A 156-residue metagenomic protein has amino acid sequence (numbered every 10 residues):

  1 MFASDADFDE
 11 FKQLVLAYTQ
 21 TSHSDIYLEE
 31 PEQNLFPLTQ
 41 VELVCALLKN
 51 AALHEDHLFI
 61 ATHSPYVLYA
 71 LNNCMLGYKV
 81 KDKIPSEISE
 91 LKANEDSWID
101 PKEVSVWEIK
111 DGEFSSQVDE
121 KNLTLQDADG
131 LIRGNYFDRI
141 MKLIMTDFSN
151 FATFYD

Functional and structural regions predicted by a protein language model:
M1-G134: Switch/communication elements of ASCE P-loop NTPase nucleotide-binding domains
G130-I144: Glycine-rich phosphate-binding loops of NTPases
M141-D156: Conserved helicase/translocase motor-coupling segment
